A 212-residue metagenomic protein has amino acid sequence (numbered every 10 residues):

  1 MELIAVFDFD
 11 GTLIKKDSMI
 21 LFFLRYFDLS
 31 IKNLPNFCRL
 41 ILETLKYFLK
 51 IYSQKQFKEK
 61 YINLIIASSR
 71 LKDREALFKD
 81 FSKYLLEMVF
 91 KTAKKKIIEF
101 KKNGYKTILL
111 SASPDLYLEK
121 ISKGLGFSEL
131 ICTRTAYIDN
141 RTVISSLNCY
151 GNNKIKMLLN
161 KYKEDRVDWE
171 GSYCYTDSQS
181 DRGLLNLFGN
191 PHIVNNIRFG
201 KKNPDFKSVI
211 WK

Functional and structural regions predicted by a protein language model:
M1-K50: Active-site neighborhood of HAD-like aspartate-dependent phosphohydrolases
E2, K83-K212: C-terminal cap/substrate-recognition subdomain and adjoining C-terminal extension of metal-dependent phosphatase-like
S53: Glycine-rich adenosine-cofactor-binding loop
Q56-T92: Metal-dependent phosphoesterase signature
